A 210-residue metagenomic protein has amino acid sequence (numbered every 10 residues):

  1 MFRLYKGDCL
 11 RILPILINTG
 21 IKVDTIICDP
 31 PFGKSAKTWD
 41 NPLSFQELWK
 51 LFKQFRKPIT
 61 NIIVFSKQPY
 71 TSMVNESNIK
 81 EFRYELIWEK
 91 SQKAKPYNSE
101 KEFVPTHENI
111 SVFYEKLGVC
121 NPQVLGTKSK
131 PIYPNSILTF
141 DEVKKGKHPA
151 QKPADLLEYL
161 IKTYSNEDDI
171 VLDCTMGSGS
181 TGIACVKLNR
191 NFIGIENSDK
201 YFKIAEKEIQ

Functional and structural regions predicted by a protein language model:
F2-K203: Core catalytic lobe of class I
E206-Q210: Short, conserved SAM-binding/catalytic segment of Class I S-adenosyl-L-methionine-dependent methyltransferases
